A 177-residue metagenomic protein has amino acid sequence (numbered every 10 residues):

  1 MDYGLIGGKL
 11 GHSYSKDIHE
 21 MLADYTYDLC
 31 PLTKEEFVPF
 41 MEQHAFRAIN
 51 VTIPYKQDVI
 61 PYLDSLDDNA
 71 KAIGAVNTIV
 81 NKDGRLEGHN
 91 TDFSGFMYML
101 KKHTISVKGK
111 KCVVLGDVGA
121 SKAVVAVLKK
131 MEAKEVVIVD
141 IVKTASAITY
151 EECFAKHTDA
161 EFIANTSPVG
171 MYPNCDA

Functional and structural regions predicted by a protein language model:
D2, T26, K111, K134-E135: Residues at the starts of beta-strands that form the adenosine-phosphate
D2-H103: Phosphate/diphosphate ligand-binding glycine-rich loop within oxidoreductases
G7, G88-F93, L100-K101, I105-A133: Glycine-rich adenosine-cofactor-binding loop
V51-I60, V118-A120, P168-M171: Short glycine-rich anion-binding loops that position phosphate/pyrophosphate groups of nucleotides and phosphorylated
V76, A133, A160-E161: Short, well-ordered alpha-helix to beta-strand connector turns
M131-I148: NAD(P)-binding Rossmann-fold cofactor-contacting core
S146-A177: Rossmann-like adenosine-cofactor binding region
